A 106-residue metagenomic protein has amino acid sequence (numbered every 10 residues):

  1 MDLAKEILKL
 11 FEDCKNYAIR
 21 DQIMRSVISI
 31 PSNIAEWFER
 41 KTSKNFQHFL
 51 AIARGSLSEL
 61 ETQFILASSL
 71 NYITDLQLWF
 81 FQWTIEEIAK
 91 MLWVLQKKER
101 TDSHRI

Functional and structural regions predicted by a protein language model:
M1-I106: Amphipathic alpha-helical assembly/interaction segments
